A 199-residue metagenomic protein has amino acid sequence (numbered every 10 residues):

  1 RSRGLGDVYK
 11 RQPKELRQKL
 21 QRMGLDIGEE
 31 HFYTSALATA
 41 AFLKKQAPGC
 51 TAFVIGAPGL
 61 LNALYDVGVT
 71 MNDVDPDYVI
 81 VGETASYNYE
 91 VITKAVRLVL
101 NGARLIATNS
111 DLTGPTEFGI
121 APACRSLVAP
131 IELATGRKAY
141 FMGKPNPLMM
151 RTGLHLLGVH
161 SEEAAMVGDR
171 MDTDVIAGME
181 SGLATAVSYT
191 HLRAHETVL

Functional and structural regions predicted by a protein language model:
R1-L5, Y9, H191-L199: Single conserved hydrophobic/aromatic residue that forms the stacking wall/gate of nucleotide- or nucleobase-binding
K14-Y33, L37-R193: Asp-based, Mg2+/Mn2+-dependent phosphohydrolase catalytic module
